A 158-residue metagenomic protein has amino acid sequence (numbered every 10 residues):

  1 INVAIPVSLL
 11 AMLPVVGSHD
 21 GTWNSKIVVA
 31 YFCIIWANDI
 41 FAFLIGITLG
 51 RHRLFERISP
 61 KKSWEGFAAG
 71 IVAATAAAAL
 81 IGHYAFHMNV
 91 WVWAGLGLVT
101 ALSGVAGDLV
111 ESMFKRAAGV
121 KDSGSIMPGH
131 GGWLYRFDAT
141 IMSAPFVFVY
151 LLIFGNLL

Functional and structural regions predicted by a protein language model:
I1-V99: Membrane-embedded alpha-helical bundles of polytopic integral membrane proteins
V7, V15, G129, A144-F146: Hydrophobic residues in alpha-helical membrane-spanning segments
L9-M12, M113, F148: Alpha-helical scaffold segments in soluble metabolic enzymes
G21, T140-Y150: Hydrophobic, well-ordered secondary-structure scaffolds
I35-R51, F55, W64, A68 (+1 more regions): Acidic (Asp/Glu-rich) catalytic motifs at the cytosolic membrane interface
A74-T75, R136, S143, L152: Hydrophobic transmembrane alpha-helices of multi-pass small-molecule transporters
V149-L158: Juxtamembrane boundary at the C-terminal end of a transmembrane helix
